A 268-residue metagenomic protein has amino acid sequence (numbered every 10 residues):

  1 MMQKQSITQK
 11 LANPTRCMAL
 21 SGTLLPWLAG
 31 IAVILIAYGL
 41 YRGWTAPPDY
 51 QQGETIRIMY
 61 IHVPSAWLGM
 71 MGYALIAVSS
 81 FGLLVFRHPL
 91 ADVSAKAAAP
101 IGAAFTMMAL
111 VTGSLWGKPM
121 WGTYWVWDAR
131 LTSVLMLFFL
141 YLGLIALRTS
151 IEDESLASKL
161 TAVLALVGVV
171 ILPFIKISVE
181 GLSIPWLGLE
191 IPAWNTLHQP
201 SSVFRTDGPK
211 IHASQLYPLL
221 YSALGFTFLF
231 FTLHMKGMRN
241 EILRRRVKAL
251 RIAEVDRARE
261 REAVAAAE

Functional and structural regions predicted by a protein language model:
M2-E268: Polytopic transmembrane helical bundles with strong interfacial aromatic enrichment
